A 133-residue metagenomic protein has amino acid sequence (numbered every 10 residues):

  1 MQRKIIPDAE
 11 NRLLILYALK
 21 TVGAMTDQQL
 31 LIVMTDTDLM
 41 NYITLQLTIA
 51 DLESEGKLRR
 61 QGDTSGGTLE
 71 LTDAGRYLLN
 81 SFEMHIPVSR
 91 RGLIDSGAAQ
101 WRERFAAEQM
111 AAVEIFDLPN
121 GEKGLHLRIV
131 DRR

Functional and structural regions predicted by a protein language model:
M1-V22: Short alpha-helical segments that sit at the start of domains
L13-Y17, I32, A50: Contiguous, well-ordered alpha-helical segments that form the cores/surfaces of helical PPI scaffolds
A24-M34: Short acidic, hydrophobic short linear motifs in intrinsically disordered regions
L39-S54: Short amphipathic alpha-helical interaction segments
E53-D63: A short, conserved structural fragment
D63-F82: Accessory beta->alpha helical hairpin/"wing" motif in late/C-terminal subdomains of nucleic-acid enzymes
R76-D95: Glycine-rich, Lys/Arg-enriched anion-binding loops that position phosphate/diphosphate groups for phosphoryl
G92-R133: Exposed, interaction-prone assembly regions rather than primary DNA-binding/catalytic cores
